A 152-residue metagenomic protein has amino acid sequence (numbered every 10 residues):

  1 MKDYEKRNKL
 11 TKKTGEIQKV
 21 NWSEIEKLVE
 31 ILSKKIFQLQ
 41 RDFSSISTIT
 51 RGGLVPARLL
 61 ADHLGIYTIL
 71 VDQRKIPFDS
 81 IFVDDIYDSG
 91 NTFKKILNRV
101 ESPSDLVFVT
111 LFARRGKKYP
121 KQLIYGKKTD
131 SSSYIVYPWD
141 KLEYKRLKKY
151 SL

Functional and structural regions predicted by a protein language model:
M1-L152: PRPP-associated nucleotide enzymes
